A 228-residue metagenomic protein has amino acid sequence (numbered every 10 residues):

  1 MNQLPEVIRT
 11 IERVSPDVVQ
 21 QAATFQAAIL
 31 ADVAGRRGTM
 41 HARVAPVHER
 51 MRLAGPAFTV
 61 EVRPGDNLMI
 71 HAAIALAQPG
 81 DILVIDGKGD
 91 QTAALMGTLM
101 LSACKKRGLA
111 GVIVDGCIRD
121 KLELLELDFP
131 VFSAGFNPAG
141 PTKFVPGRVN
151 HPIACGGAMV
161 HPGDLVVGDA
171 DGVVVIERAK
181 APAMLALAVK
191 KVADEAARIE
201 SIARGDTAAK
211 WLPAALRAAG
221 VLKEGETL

Functional and structural regions predicted by a protein language model:
M1-P162, I176-L228: Feature captures the catalytic cores and cofactor-binding loops of soluble hydro-lyases/lyases that act on carboxylate
V166: C-terminal binding/interaction regions
